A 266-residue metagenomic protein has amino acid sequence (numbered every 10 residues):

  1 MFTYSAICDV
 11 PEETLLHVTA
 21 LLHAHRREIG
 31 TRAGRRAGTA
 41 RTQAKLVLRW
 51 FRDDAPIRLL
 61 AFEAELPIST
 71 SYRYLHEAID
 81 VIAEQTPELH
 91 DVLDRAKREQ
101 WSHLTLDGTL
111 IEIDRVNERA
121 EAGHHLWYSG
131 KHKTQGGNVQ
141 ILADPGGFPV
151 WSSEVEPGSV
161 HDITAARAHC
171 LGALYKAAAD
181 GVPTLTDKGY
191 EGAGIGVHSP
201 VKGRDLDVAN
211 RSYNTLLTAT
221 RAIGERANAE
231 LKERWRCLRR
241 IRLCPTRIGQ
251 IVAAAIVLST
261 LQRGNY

Functional and structural regions predicted by a protein language model:
M1-A33, G192: Charged, often Cys/His-bearing segments associated with DNA-binding zinc-finger transcription factors
L16, A44, G249-V252: Non-catalytic, well-ordered alpha-helical scaffold segments
G38-T39, L216: Residue-level marker of regulatory loop/turn positions in helix-turn-helix DNA-binding domains and in histidine
T39-D53: Short, amphipathic alpha-helical "recognition" segments used to contact nucleic acids or chromatin
V47, H76-I79: Short, well-ordered alpha-helical packing segments
L59, E63-R73, D80-A83, P87-Y266: Short, well-ordered secondary-structure "scaffold" segments embedded in the functional core of diverse domains
